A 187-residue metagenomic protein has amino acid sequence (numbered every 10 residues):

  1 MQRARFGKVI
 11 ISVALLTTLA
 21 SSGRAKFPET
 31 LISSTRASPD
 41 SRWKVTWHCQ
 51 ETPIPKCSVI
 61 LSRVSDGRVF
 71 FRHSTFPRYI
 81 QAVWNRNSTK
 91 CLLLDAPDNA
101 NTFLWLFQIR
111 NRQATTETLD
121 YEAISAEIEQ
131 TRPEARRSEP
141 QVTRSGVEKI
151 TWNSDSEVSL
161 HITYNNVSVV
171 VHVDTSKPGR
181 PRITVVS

Functional and structural regions predicted by a protein language model:
M1-I11: Bacterial N-terminal signal peptides that target proteins for export
I10-T18: Bacterial N-terminal signal peptides
F27-K56: Beta-strand-rich domains and repeat architectures in extracellular enzymes and scaffolds, especially beta-propellers
S33-R42, A82-K90, Q130-P133, R144 (+1 more regions): Blade-terminus and WD-like Trp-Asp/Gly-His loop motifs, strongest in beta-propeller folds
T46-P53, L93-D98, L160-N165: Beta-strand C-termini and the immediately following turn/loop, strongest in propeller blades
P53-V59, N99-F107, N166-V173: Structural motif
R72-P77: Surface loop/turn motifs at the tips and blade-to-blade linkers of beta-strand repeat domains
E117-Q141: Surface-exposed loop and turn segments in beta-propeller and other repeat-based domains that flank or scaffold
